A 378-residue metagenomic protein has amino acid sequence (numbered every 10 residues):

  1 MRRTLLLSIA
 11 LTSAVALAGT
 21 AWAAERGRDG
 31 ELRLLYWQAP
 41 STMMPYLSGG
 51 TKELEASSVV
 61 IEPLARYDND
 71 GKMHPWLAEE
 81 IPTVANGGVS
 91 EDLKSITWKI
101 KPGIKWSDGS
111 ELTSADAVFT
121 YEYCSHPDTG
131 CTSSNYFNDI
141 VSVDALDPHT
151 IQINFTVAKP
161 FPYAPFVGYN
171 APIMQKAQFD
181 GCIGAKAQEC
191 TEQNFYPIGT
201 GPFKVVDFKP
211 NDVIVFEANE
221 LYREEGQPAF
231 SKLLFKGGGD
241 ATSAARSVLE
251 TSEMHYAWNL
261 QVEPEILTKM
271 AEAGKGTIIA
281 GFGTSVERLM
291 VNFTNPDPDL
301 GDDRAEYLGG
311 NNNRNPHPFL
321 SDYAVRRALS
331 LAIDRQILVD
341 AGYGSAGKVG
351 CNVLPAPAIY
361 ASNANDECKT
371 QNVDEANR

Functional and structural regions predicted by a protein language model:
M1-I9: Bacterial N-terminal signal peptides that target proteins for export
T4, W22-R26, R66-N69, N86-G87 (+5 more regions): Extracytoplasmic/periplasmic ligand-capture domains
S8-A16: Bacterial N-terminal signal peptides
V15-A23: C-terminal segment of classical bacterial N-terminal signal peptides
G27-E31, Q38, V59-I61, W76-A78 (+7 more regions): Extracytoplasmic
L35-V89, E122, I198-T200: N-terminal lobe/hinge region of extracytoplasmic solute-binding protein
A39-P40, G103-K105, A158-K159: Acidic glycine-/aspartate-rich tracts in secreted/extracellular proteins
S133-I183, D207: Surface-exposed binding/hinge segments that line and control ligand-binding clefts or catalytic entry sites
